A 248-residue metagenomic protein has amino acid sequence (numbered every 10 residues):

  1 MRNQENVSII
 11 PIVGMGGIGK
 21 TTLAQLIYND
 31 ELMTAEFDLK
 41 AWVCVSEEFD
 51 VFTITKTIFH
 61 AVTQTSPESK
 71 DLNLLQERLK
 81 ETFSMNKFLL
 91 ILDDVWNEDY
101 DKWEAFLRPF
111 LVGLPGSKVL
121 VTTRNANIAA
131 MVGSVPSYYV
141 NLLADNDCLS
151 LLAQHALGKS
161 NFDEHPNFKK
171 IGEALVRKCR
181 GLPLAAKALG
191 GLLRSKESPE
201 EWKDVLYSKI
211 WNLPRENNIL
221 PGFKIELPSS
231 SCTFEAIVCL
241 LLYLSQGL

Functional and structural regions predicted by a protein language model:
M1-I18, T22-E31, A35-D38, C44-S46 (+5 more regions): N-terminal flanking helix/linker immediately upstream of nucleotide/cofactor-binding cores
I9, K40-W42, V119, S137-V140: Conserved beta-strand scaffold positions in the cores of enzyme catalytic domains, especially in NTP/NDP-utilizing
M15-I18, S46-D50, V95-N97, R124-I128 (+5 more regions): Conserved beta-strand elements of beta-rich interaction domains across eukaryotes, especially beta-propellers
T21, L89-D93, G116-R124: Structural recognition of the conserved hydrophobic beta-strand(s) that form the central parallel beta-sheet of P-loop
D50-I54, L75, A185, I219: Helical mechanochemical/support elements of P-loop NTPase systems and associated helical scaffolds
I58-H60, Q64-K70, P115-K118, N125-I237: Non-catalytic, charged helical/coil tracts that couple and regulate nucleotide-powered enzyme cores
L75, D94, D99-W103, I128 (+2 more regions): Helical "lid/switch" subdomain of P-loop NTPase nucleotide-binding domains
F234, Q246-L248: Short acidic, hydrophobic short linear motifs in intrinsically disordered regions
